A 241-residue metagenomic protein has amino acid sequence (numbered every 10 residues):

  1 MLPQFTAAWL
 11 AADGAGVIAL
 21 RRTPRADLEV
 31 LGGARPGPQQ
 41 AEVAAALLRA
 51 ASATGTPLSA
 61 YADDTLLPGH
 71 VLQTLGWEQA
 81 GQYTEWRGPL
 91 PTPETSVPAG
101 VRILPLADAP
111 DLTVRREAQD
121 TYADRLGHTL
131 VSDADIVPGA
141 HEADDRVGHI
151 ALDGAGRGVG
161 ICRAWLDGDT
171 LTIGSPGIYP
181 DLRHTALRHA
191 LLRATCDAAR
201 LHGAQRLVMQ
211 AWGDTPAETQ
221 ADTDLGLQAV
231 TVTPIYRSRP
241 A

Functional and structural regions predicted by a protein language model:
M1-S52, G158-P180: Conserved donor-binding loop and adjoining core beta-sheet/short helix segment in diverse acyl/aminoacyl transferases
A11-D13, R22-T23, G88, L152-G154 (+1 more regions): Active-site beta-strand termini and strand-to-loop segments that position acidic
A15-G16, G76, A80-Q82, V159-G160 (+2 more regions): A structural microfeature
P24, R35-R102, T219, V232-A241: Acyl-donor-binding surface of acyltransferase catalytic domains
G37-A53, H184-L201, D224: Conserved acetyl-CoA-binding loop-helix of GNAT-fold acetyltransferases
A53-D64, A199-A211: Conserved GNAT acetyl-CoA-binding A-motif
E94-L171: Flexible, substrate/cofactor-facing loop regions flanked by secondary structure within enzyme catalytic domains
R200-A241: Short hairpin/turn module used for nucleic-acid contact or packing/dimerization
